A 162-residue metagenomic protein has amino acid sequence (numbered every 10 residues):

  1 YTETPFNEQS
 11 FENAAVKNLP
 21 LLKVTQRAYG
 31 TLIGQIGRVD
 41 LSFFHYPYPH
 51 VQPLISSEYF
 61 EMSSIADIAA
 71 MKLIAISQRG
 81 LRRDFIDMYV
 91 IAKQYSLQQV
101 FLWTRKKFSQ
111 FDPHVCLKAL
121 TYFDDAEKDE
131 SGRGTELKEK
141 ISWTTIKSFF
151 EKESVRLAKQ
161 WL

Functional and structural regions predicted by a protein language model:
Y1-L162: Compositionally biased terminal segments of proteins
